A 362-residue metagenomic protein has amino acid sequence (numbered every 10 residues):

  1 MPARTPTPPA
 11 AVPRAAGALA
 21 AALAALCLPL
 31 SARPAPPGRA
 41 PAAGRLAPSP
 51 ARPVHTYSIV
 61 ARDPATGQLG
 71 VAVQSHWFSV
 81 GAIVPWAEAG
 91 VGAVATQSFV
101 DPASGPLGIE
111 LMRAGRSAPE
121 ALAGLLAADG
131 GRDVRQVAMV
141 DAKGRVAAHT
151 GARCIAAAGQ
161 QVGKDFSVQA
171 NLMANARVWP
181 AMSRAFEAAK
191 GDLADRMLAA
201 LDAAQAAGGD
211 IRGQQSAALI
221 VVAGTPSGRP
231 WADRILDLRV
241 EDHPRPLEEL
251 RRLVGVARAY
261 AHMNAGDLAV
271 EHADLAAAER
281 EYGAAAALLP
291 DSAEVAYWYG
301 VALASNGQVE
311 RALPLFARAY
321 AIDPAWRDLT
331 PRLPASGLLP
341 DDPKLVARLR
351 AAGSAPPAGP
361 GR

Functional and structural regions predicted by a protein language model:
G38-A261, H272: N-terminal nucleophile
